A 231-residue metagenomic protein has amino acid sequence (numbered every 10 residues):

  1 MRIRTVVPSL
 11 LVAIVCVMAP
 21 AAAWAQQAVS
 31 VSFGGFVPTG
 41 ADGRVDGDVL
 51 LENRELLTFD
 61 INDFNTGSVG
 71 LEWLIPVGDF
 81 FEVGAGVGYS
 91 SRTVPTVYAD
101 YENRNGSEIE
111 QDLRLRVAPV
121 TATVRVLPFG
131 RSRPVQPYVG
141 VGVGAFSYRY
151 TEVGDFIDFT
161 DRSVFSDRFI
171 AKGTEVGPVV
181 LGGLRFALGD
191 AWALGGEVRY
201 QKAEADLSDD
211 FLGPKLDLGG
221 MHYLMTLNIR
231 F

Functional and structural regions predicted by a protein language model:
M1-Q26: Cleavable N-terminal export/targeting peptides
A22-I75, Y150, H222-F231: Short glycine/proline- and aromatic-enriched beta-strand/turn motifs that initiate or cap beta-hairpins
A28, F33, E72-F159, L218-F231: Gram-negative (and chloroplast) outer-membrane scaffold detector with strong preference for beta-barrel transmembrane
P38-G40, R54, R92-V94, F146-Y150 (+1 more regions): Sequence/structural signature of outer-membrane beta-barrel proteins
A41-V45, F59, P95-A99, T151-D155 (+1 more regions): Outer-membrane beta-barrel and related beta-rich outer-membrane complex signature in Gram-negative bacteria
R54-F59, N105-L113, S163-I170, S208-K215: Extracellular loop and loop/strand-boundary signature of outer-membrane beta-barrel proteins
D60-G67, D112-P119, R168-G177, K215-G219: Short sequence motifs at beta-strands and strand-loop junctions characteristic of Gram-negative outer-membrane
R92-V94, V180, R185-F231: Predominantly the C-terminal beta-signal and adjacent terminal strand-loop region of outer-membrane beta-barrel
